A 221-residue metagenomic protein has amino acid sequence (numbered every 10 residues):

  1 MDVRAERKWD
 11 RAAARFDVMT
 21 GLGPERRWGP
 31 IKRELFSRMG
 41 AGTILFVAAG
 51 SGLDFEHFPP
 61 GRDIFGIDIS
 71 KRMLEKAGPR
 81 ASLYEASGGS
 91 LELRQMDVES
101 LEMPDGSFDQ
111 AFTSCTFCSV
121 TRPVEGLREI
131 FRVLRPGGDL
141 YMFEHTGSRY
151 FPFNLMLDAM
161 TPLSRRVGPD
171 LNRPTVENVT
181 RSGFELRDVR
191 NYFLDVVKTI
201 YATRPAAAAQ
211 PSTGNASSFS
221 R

Functional and structural regions predicted by a protein language model:
M1-A41, L53-D54, K76, Y84 (+3 more regions): Conserved class I S-adenosyl-L-methionine
V3, M19-P24, Y141-T199: C-terminal alpha-helical "lid/dimerization" subdomain adjacent to the S-adenosyl-L-methionine
T43-S100: Class I SAM-dependent methyltransferase SAM/SAH-binding core
G66, L93, D109-F112, M142: Conserved SAM-binding loop
E99-A111: A short acidic, Gly/Pro-enriched loop at the edge of an enzyme's catalytic core that lines a small-molecule cofactor
Q110-R122: A short SAM/SAH-binding and catalytic strip from SAM-dependent methyltransferases
V124-P136: A short glycine-rich, Lys/Arg-flanked "PGG" loop and its adjoining helix->strand segment in the class I
G183-R221: Core SAM-dependent methyltransferase catalytic element
